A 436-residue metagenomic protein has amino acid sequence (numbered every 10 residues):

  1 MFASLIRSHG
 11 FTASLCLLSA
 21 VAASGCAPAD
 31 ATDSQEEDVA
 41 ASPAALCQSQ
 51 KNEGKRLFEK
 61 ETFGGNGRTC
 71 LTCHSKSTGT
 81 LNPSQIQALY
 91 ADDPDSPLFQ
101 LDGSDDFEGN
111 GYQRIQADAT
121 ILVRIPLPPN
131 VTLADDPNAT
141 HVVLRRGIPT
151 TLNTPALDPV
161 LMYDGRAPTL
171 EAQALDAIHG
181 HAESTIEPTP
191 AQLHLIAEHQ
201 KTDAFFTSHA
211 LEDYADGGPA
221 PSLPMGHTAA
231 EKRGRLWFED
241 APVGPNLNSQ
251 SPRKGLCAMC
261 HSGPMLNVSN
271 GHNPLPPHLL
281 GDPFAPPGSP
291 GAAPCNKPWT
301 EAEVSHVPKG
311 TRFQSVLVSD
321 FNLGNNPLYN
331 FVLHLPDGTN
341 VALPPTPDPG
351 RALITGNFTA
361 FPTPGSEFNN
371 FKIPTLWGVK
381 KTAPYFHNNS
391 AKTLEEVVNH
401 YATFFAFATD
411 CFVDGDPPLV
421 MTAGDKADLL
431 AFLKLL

Functional and structural regions predicted by a protein language model:
M1-L15: Bacterial N-terminal signal peptides that target proteins for export
A22-G25: C-terminal motif of bacterial Sec signal peptides marking the signal peptidase cleavage site
A27-A29: Bacterial signal peptide processing site
Q35-L436: Periplasmic c-type cytochrome electron-transfer domains
